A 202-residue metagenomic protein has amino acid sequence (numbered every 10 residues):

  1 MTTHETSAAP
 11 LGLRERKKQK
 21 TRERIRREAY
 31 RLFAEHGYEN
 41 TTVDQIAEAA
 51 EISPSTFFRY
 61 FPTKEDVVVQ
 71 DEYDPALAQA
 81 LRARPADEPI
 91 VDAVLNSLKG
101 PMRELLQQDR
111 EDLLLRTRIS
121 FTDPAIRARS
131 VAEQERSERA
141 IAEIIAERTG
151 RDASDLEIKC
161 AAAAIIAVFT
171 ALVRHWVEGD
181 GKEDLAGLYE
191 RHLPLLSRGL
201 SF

Functional and structural regions predicted by a protein language model:
M1-H36, N40-S55, V69, A76: Basic, helix-initiating cap at the start of DNA-binding domains
M1-T6, G181-F202: C-terminal peripheral helix-coil segments that are non-catalytic and often amphipathic
T21, L98, D109, E133-S137 (+2 more regions): Hydrophobic/aromatic residues within well-ordered alpha-helical segments
F33, T42-V43, K64-E72, V91-V94 (+1 more regions): Amphipathic alpha-helical segments enriched in hydrophobic/aromatic and basic residues that form the DNA-contacting
F58-F61: A short His-aromatic
Q79-L115: Hydrophobic alpha-helical connector segments
P124-T149, K159-A163, A171: Amphipathic alpha-helical packing segments from all-alpha helical-bundle domains
V131-A132, I158-K182, R198-F202: Amphipathic C-terminal alpha-helical segment
